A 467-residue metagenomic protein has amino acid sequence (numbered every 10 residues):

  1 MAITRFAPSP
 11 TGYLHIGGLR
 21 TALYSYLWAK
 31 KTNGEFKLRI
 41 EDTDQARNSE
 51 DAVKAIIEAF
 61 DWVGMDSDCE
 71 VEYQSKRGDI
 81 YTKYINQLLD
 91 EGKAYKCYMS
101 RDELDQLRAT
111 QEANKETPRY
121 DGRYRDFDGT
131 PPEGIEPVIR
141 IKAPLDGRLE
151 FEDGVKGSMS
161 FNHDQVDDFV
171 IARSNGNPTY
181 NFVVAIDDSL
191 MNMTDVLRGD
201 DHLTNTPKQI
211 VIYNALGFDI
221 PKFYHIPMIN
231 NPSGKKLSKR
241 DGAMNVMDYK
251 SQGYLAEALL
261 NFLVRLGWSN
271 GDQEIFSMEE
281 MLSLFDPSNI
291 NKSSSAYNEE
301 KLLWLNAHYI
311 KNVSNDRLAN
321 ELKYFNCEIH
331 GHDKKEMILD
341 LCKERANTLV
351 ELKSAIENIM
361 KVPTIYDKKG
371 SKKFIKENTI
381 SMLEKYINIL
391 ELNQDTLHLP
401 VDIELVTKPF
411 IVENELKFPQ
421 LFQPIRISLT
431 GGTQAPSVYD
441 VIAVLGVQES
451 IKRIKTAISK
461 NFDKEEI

Functional and structural regions predicted by a protein language model:
M1-A113, N205-F218: N-terminal Rossmann-like or analogous alpha/beta NTP/dinucleotide-binding catalytic cores that position adenine
L14, Y249-E257, K292-N298, I329-I338 (+2 more regions): Structural motif
S25, I56, L88, G92 (+8 more regions): Residue-level signal for inorganic ion chemistry
Y95-K96, S100-H225, N230-L237, N245 (+1 more regions): Active-site cores that bind ATP or allylic diphosphates and position pyrophosphate for catalysis
Y98, R173, M191-L203, N230-F262 (+6 more regions): Conserved phosphate-binding loops in nucleotide/dinucleotide-binding enzymes
L263, N306, L339-A346, F422-L429 (+1 more regions): Short alpha-helical scaffolding segments that buttress acidic/His motifs in well-ordered protein cores
N315-N414: Small-residue-rich helix-loop
Q394, H398-N461, E465: Charged substrate- and nucleic-acid-binding regions of tRNA-handling and nucleotidyl-transfer enzymes, centered on
